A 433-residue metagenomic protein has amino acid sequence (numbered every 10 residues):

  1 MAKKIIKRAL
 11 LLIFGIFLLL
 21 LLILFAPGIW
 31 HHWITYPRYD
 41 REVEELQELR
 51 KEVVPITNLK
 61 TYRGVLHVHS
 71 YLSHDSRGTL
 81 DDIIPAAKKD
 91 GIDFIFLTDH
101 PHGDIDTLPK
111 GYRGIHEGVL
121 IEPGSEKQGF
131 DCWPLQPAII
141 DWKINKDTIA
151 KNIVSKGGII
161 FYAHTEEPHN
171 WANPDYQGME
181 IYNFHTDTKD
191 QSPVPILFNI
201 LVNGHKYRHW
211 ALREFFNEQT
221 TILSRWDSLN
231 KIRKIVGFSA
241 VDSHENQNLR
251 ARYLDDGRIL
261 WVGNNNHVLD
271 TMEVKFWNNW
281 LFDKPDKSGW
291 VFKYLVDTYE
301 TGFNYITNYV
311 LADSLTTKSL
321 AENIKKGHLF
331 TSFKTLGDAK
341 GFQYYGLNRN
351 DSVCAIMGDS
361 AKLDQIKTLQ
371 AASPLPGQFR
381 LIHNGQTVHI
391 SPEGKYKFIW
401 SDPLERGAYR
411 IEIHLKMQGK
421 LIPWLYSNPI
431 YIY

Functional and structural regions predicted by a protein language model:
A2-N58, L80, I232-V236, V241-Y433: C-terminal functional module detector
H31-I235, A240-S243, E412-I430: A metal-dependent hydrolase metal-coordination microenvironment
